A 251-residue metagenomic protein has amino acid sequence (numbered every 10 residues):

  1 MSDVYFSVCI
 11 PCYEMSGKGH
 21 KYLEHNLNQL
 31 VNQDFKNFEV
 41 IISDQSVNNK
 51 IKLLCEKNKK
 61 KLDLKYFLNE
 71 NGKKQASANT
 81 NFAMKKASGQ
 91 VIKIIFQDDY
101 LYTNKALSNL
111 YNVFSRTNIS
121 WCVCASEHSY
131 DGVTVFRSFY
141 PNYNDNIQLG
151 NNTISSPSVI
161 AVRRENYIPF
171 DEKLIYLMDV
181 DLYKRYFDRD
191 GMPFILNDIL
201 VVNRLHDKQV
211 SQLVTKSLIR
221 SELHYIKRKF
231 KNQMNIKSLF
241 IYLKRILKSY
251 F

Functional and structural regions predicted by a protein language model:
V8-I10, C124, P141-S217: Conserved nucleotide-sugar donor-binding catalytic segment
M15-N32: Short, well-formed alpha-helical segments that are part of the catalytic scaffolds of diverse glycosyltransferases
L27-L68: Acidic donor-binding segment of Leloir-type glycosyltransferases
L27-N28, K52, G89, Y102-S115: Short alpha-helix within the catalytic core of nucleotide-sugar-dependent glycosyltransferases
E70-A87: Glycine-rich, basic loop-to-helix element that forms the pyrophosphate-binding segment of sugar-nucleotide handling
I92: Short aromatic/hydrophobic "clamp" motif used to bind/position activated sugar donors
F96-Y100: The conserved acidic donor/metal-binding loop of glycosyltransferases
N104-V135: Conserved donor NDP-sugar-binding/catalytic core segment of glycosyltransferases
